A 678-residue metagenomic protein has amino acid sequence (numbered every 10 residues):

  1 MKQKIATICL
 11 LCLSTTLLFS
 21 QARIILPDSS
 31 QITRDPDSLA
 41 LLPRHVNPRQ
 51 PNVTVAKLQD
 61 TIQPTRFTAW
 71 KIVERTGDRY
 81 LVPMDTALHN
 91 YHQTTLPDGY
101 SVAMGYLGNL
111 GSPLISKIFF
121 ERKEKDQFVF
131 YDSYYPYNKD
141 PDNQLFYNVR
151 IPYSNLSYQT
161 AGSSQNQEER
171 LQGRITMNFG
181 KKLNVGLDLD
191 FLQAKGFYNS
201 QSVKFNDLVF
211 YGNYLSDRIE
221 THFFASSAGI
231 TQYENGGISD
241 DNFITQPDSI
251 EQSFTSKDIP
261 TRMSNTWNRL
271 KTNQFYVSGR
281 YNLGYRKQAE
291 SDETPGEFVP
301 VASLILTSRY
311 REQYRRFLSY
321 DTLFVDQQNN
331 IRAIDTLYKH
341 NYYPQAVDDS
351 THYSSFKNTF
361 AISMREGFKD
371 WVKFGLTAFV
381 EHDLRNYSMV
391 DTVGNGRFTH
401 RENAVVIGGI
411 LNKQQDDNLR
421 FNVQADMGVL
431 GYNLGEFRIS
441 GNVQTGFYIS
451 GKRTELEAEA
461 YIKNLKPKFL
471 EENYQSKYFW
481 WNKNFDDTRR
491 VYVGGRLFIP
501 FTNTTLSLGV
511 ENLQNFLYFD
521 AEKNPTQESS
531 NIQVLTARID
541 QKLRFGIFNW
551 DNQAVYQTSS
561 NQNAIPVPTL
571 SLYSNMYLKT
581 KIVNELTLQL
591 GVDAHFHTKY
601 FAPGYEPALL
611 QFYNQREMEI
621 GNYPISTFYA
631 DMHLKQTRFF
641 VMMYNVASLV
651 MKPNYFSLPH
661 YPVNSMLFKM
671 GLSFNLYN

Functional and structural regions predicted by a protein language model:
M1-C9: Bacterial N-terminal signal peptides that target proteins for export
Q3, L17-L18: Coiled-coil-based assembly segments and adjacent low-complexity tails used as scaffolding interfaces in eukaryotic
I5-A6, I25, T536, D551: Generic early N-terminus positional signal peaking at residue ~5-7
I8-T16: Bacterial N-terminal signal peptides
L17, N184, G375: Exposed beta-strand and adjacent loop surfaces of beta-rich binding modules that mediate intermolecular recognition
Q21-N273, N282-F298, Q444, Y448-R453 (+2 more regions): Membrane-proximal, glycine/serine-rich, low-complexity loop/turn segments characteristic of large bacterial
V149-I151, R262-D326, I331-N678: Exposed, low-structure sequence patches enriched in small/polar residues
